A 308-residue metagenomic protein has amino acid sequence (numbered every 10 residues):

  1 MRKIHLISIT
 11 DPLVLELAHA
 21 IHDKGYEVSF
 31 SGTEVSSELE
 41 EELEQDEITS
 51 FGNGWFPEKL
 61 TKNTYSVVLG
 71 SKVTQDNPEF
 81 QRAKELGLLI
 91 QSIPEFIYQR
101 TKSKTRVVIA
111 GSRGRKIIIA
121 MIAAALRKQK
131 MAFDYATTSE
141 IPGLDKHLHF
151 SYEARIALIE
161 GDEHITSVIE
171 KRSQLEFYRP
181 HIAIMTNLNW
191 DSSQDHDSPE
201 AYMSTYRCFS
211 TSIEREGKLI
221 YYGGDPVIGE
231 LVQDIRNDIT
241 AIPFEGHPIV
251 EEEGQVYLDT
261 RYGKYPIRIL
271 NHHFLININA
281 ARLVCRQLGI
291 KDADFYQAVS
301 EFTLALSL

Functional and structural regions predicted by a protein language model:
M1-S92, F96, P266, L270-H272 (+3 more regions): N-terminal leader/targeting and accessory segments in enzymes
R2-K3, I7-I9, E41-Q45, G70 (+5 more regions): Adenine nucleotide phosphate-binding catalytic loops in nucleotide-utilizing enzymes
H5-S8, S29, T49-F51, V67 (+5 more regions): Generic detector of intrinsically disordered, low-complexity, polar/charged segments
L13, A20-K24, P57-K62, S71-G223 (+2 more regions): Phosphate-binding loop of NTP-binding sites
V28-G32, D134-A136, P243: Short beta-strand "acidic-cap" motif of Rossmann-like dinucleotide-binding folds
